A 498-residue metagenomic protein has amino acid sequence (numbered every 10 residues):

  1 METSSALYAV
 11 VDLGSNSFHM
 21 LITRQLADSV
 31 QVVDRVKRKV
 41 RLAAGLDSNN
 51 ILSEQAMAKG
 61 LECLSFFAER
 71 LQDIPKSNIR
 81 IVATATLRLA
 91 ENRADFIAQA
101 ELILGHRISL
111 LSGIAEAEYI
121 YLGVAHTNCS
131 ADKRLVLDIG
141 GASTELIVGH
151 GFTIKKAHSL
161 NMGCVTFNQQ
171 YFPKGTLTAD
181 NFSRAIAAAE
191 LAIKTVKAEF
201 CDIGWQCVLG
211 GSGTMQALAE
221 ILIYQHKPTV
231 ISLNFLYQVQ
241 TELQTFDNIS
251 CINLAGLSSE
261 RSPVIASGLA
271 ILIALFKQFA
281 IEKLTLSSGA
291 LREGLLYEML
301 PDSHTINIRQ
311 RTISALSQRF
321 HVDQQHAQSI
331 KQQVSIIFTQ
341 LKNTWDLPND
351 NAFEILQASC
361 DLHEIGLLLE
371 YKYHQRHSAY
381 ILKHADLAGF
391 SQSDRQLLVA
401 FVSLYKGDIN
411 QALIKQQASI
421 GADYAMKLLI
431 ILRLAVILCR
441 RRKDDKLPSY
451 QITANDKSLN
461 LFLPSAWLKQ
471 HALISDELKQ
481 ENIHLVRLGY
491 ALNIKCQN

Functional and structural regions predicted by a protein language model:
E2-Q31: N-terminal basic/disordered segments at the start of proteins
A6-Y8, I22-Q25, R41, G45-I74 (+7 more regions): Helical "lid/coupling" subdomains associated with nucleotide-phosphate turnover
D28-V33, T153-K155: Beta-strand initiation motifs
V36-V40: A structural signal for short, well-ordered beta-strand segments
N78-I81: Conserved beta-strand/loop subsegment of P-loop NTPase cores
A142-S143: Active-site-adjacent helix-turn-beta-strand microarchitecture at beta-sheet edges that either contains or buttresses
K415-Q416, K446, L492-N498: C-terminal amphipathic alpha-helical interaction region
H471-L492: Short, non-transmembrane amphipathic alpha-helical segments
